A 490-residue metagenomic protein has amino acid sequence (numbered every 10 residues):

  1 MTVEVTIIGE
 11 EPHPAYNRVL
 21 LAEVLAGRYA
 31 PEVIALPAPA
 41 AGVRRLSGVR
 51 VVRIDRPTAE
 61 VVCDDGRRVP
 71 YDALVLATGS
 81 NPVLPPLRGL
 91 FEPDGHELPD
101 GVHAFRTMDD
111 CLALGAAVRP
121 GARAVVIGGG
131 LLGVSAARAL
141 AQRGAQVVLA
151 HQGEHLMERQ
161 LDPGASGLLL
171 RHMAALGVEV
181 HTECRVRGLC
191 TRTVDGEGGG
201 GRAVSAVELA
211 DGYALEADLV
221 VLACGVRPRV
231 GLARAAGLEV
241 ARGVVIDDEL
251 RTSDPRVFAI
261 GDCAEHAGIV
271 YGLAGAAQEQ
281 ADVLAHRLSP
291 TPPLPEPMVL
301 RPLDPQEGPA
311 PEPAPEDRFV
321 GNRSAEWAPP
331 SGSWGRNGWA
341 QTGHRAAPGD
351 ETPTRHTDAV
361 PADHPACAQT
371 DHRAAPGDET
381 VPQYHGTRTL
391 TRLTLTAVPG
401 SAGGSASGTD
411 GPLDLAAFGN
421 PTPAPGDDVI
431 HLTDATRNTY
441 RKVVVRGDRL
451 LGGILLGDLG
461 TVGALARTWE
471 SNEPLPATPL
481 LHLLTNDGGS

Functional and structural regions predicted by a protein language model:
M1-R45, A139-Q160, A464: Beta1-alpha1 glycine-rich phosphate/pyrophosphate-binding loop at the start of Rossmann-like nucleotide-binding domains
L36, A40-R123, E208-A210, V221-A223 (+2 more regions): FAD-binding core/adjacent interface of flavoenzyme oxidoreductases
R44-I54, T58-V61, V69, R143-D248 (+1 more regions): A Rossmann-like FAD-binding core segment of flavoenzymes
E97-R119, E197, G201-E208, G212-L288 (+3 more regions): FAD-site-proximal beta/loop scaffold in flavoenzymes
A113-L161: Rossmann-like NAD(P)H-binding beta-loop-alpha module
Y213-G237, D410-S490: C-terminal catalytic lobe of FAD-dependent flavoproteins
C263-L456: Mid-to-C-terminal Rossmann-like scaffold of FAD/NAD(P)H-dependent oxidoreductases
